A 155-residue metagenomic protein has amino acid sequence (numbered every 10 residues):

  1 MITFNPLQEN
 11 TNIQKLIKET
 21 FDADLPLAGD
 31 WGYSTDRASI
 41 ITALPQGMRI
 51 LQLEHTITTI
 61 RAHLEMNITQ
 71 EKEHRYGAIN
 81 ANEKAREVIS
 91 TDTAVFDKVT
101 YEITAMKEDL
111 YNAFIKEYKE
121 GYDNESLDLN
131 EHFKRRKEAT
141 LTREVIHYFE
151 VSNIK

Functional and structural regions predicted by a protein language model:
M1-M66: N-terminal trafficking/processing presequences and adjacent post-cleavage segments of proteins routed to secretion
L25-A28, E73, E117: Compositionally biased, low-complexity repeat tracts
D30-A38, R75-I79, E125: Alpha-helical context
R49-V88, D92-V95, T100, V151-N153: A general "mature secreted/periplasmic domain" signal
N82-K155: Short, compact, well-ordered microdomains
